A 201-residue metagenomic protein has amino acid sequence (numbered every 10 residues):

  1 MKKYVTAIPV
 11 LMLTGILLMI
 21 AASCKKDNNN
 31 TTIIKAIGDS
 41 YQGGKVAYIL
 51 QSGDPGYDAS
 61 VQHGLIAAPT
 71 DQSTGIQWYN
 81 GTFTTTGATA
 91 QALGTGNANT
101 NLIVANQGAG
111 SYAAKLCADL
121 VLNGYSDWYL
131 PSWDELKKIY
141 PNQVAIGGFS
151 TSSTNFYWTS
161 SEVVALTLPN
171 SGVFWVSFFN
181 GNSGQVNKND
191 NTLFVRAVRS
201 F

Functional and structural regions predicted by a protein language model:
M1, G94, F174-W175: Residue-level signal for well-ordered alpha-helical segments
M1-A22: Sec-dependent bacterial lipoprotein signal peptides
T6-P9, L13, G94-G96, P141-N142: Alpha-helix initiation/capping motif
L13, I20-N123, N182, N189-F201: Short, compositionally biased
I34, D39, Q51-S52, G110 (+2 more regions): C-terminal, surface-exposed recognition/capping segments
A67, L130-P131: Short hydrophobic beta-strand that contains or immediately precedes a catalytic carboxylate
